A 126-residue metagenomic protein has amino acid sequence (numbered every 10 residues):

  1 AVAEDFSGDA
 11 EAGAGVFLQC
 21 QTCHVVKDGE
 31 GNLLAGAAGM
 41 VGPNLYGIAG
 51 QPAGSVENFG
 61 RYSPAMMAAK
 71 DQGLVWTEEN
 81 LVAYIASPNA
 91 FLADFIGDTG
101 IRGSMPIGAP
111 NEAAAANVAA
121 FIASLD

Functional and structural regions predicted by a protein language model:
A1-D5: Boundary at the C-terminal end of the N-terminal hydrophobic targeting segment
F6-A10, A14-L74, P88-T99, S124-D126: Periplasmic/extracellular electron-transfer cofactor-ligation site, primarily the c-type cytochrome heme-c attachment
L74-D126: C-terminal capping alpha-helices of c-type cytochrome domains
